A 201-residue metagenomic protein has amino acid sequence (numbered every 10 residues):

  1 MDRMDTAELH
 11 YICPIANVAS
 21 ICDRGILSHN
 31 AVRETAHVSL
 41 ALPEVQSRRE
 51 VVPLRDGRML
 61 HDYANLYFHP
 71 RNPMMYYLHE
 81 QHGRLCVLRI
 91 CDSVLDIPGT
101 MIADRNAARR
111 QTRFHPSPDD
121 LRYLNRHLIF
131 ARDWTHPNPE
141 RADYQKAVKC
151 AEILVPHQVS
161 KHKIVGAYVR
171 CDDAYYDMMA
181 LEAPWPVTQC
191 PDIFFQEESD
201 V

Functional and structural regions predicted by a protein language model:
M1-Y67, N72-V201: Active-site-proximal loop/hinge segments that shape catalytic or ion-binding/gating pockets
